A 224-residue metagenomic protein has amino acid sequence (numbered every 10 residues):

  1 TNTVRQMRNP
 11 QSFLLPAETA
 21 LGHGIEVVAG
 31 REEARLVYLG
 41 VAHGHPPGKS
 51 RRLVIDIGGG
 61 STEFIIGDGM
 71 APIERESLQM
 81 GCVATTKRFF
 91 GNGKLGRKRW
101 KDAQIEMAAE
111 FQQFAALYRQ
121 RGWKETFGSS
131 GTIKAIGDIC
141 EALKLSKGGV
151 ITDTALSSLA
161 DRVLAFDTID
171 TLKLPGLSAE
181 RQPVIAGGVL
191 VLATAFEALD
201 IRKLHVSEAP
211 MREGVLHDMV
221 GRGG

Functional and structural regions predicted by a protein language model:
T1-R51, I66-G224: Helical "lid/coupling" subdomains associated with nucleotide-phosphate turnover
L53-S61: A generic, well-ordered mixed alpha/beta core segment in the N-terminal half of proteins
